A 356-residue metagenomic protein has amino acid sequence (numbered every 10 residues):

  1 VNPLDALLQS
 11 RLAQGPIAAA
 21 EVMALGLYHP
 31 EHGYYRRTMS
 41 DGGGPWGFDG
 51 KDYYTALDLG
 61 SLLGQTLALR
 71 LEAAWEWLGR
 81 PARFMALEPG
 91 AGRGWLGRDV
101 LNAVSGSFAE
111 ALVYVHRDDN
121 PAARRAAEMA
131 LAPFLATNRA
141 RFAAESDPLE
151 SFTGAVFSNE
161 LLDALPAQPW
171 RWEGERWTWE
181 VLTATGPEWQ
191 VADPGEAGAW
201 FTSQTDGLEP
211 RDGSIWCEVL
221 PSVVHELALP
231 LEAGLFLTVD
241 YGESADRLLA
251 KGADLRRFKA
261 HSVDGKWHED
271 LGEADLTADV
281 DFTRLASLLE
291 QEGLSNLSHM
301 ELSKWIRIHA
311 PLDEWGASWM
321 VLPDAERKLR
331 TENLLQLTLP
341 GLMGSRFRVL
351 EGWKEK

Functional and structural regions predicted by a protein language model:
V1-P89, R93-D147, F152-T153, K304 (+1 more regions): Rossmann-like AdoMet
A91, L161, V239-G242: Short, well-ordered beta-to-alpha junction loops that form the rim of enzyme active sites and present histidine/acidic
W95-G97, A164-P166, S244-L248: Short catalytic/ligand-binding loop motif for oxyanion handling, primarily in non-cytosolic enzymes, centered on
D147-A164, I215-E226: Conserved adenosine/adenylate-binding substructure
A155-S203, L249-A260: A mobile, often basic/glycine-rich helix-loop segment that functions as the active-site lid/recognition loop
A199-K356: Long, Lys/Arg- and hydrophobic-enriched amphipathic alpha-helices
